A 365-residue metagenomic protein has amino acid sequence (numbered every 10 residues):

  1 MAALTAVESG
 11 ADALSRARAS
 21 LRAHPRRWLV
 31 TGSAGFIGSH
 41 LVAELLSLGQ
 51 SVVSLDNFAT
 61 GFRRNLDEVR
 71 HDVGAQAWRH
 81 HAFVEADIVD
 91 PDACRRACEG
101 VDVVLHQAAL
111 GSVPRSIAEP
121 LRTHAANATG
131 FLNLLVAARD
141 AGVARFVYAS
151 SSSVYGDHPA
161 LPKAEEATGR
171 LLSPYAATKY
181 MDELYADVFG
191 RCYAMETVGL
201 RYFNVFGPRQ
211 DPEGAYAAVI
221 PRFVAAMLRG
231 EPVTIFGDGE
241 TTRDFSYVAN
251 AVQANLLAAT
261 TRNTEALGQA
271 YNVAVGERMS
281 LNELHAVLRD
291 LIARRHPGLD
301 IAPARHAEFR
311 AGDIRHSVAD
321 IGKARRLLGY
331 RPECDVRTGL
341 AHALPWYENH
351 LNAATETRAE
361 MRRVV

Functional and structural regions predicted by a protein language model:
M1-V205, N255, C334, A341-H342 (+1 more regions): N-terminal Rossmann-like NAD(P)+-binding domain of SDR-like oxidoreductases, especially those catalyzing
R22, A82, A86, M227-V365: C-terminal substrate-binding subdomain of Rossmann-fold SDR/epimerase-dehydratase oxidoreductases
H106-Q107, Q210, T241: Glutamine-centric residue-chemistry signal
L161-R170, A218, R305-E308, I321-K323: Short glycine/proline- and charge-enriched loop/turn segments that cap or connect secondary-structure elements
M181, Y185, F189, V219 (+3 more regions): Hydrophobic alpha-helix immediately C-terminal to the catalytic Tyr-X-X-X-Lys motif of short-chain
D211-E213, D313: Acidic pyrophosphate-coordinating catalytic loop
P212, A218-V219: Conserved catalytic loops of nucleotide-sugar-dependent glycosyltransferases that act on lipid-linked
